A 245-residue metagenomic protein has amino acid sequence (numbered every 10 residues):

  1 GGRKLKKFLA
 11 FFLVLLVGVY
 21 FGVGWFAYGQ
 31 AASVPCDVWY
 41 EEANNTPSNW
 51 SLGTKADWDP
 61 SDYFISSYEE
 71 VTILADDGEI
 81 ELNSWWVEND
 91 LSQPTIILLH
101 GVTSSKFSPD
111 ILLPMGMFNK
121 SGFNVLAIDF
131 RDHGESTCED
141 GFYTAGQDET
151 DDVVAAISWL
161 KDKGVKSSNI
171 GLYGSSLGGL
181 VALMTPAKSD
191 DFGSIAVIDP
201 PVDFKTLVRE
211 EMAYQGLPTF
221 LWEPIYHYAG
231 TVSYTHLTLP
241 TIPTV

Functional and structural regions predicted by a protein language model:
K4-G53: N-terminal membrane-anchoring alpha-helices
G53-N89: N-terminal cap/lid segment of alpha/beta-hydrolase-fold proteins
Q93-G101: Short beta-strand element of the alpha/beta-hydrolase
S104-G116: The serine-hydrolase catalytic nucleophile loop
N119-T137: Conserved alpha/beta-hydrolase
Y143-K163: Alpha/beta-hydrolase active-site loop
M184-S233: Hydrolase active-site cap/lid region
T235-T241: Conserved small/polar residues in nucleotide/adenosyl-binding loops
